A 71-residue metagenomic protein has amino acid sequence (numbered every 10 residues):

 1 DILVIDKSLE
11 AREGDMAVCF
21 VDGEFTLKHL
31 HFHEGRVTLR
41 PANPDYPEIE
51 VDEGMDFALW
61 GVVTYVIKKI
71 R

Functional and structural regions predicted by a protein language model:
D1-R71: Acidic/glycine-rich C-terminal interaction modules and beta/coil loop segments that lie outside canonical DNA-binding
